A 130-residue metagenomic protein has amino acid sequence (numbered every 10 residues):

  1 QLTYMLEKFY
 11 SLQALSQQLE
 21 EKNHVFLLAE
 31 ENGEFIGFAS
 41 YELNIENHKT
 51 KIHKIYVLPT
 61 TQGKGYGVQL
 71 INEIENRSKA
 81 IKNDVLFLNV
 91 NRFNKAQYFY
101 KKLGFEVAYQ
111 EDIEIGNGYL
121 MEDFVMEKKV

Functional and structural regions predicted by a protein language model:
Q1-T60, I71-R77, E111-I113, K129-V130: Acetyl-CoA-dependent GNAT
F38, T61, F99-Y100, F105: Conserved hydrophobic/aromatic "anchor" residues that stabilize well-ordered secondary structure elements
E46-K49, K64-G65, L120: Non-catalytic, surface-exposed connector residues within folded enzymatic/regulatory domains
L58-T60, K64, R92: Active-site acidic-Proline motif in GNAT/NAT acetyltransferases
G65, K82, G104: Short glycine-rich hinge loops at helix-strand junctions in the catalytic core of two-component histidine kinases
V68: Residues forming the Rossmann-fold NAD(P)(H) cofactor-binding site
I71, S78-N89: Conserved GNAT acetyl-CoA-binding A-motif
D84-Q97, K101-L103, Y109-V130: C-terminal "cap" of GNAT-fold acetyltransferases
